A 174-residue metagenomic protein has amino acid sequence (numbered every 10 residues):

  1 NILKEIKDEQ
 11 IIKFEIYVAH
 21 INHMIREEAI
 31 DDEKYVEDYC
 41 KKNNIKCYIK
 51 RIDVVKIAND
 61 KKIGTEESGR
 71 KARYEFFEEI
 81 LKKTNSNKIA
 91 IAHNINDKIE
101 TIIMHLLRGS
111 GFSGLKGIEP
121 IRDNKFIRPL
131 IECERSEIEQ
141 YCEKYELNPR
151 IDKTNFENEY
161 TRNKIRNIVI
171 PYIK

Functional and structural regions predicted by a protein language model:
N1-I168: Core alpha/beta nucleotide-donor-binding catalytic domains of modification enzymes
I173-K174: An accessory alpha-helical subdomain
